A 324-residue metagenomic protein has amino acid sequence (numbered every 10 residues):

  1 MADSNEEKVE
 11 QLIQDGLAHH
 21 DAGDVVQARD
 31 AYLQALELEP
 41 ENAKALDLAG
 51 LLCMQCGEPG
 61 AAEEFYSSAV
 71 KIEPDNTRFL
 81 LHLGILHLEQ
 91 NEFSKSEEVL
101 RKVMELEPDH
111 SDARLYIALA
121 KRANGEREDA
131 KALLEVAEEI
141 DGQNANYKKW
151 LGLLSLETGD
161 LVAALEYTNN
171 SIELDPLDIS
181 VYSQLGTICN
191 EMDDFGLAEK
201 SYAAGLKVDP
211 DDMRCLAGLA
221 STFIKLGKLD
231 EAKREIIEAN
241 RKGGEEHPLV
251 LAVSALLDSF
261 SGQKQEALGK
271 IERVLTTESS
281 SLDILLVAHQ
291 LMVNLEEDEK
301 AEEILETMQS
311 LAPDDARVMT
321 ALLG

Functional and structural regions predicted by a protein language model:
S4, L38, I72, L106 (+6 more regions): Structural marker of alpha-solenoid helical repeat scaffolds
E7-L38, L48-Q55, I85, E89 (+3 more regions): Alpha-helical segment of the N-proximal tetratricopeptide repeat
E10, K44, R78, D112 (+6 more regions): Start-of-helix register in tetratricopeptide repeats
